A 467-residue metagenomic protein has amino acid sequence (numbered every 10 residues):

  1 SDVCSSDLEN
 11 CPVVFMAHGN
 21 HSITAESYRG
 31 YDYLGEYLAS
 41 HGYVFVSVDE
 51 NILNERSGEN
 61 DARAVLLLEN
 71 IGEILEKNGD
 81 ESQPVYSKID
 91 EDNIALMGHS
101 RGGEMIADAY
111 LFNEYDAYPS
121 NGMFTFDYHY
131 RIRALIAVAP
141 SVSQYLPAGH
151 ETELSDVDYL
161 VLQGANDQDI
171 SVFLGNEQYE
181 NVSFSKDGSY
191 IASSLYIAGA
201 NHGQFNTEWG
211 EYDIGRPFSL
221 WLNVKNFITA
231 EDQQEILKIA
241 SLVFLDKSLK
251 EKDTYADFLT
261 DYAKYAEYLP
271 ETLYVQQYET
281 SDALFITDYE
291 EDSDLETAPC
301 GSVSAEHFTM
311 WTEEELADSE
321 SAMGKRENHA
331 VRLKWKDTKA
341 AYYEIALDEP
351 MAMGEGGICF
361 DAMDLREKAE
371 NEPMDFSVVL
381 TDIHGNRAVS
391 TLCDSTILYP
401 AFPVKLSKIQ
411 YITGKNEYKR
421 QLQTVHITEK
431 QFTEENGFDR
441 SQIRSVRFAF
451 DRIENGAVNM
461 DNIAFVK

Functional and structural regions predicted by a protein language model:
S1-S5: Short, small-residue-biased leader/transition segments that mark boundaries at the very start of proteins
E9, G58-E104: Gly/Ser-rich "nucleophile elbow"/oxyanion-hole loop immediately N-terminal to the catalytic nucleophile in hydrolases
E9-G19: Short beta-strand element of the alpha/beta-hydrolase
E26-V46: Short amphipathic alpha-helix adjacent to the substrate-entry channel of hydrolases
G103-Y115: Short glycine-enriched nucleophile-adjacent loop and the immediately C-terminal alpha-helix near the catalytic center
E153-A230: Active-site-adjacent alpha-helix of alpha/beta-hydrolase-fold enzymes
A198-H202, E208-E344, M353-I358: Alpha/beta-hydrolase-fold serine-hydrolase catalytic core, especially in secreted/extracellular enzymes
W335-N436, F450-V466: Extracellular ligand-binding interfaces
